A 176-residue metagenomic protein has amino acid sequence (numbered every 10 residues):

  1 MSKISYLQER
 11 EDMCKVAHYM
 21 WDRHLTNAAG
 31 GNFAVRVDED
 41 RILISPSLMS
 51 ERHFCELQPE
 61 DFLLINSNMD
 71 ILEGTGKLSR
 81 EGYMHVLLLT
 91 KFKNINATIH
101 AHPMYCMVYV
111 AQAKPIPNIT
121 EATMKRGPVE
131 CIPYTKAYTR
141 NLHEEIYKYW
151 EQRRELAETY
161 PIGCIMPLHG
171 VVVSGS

Functional and structural regions predicted by a protein language model:
M1-S176: Glycine-rich flexible loops
